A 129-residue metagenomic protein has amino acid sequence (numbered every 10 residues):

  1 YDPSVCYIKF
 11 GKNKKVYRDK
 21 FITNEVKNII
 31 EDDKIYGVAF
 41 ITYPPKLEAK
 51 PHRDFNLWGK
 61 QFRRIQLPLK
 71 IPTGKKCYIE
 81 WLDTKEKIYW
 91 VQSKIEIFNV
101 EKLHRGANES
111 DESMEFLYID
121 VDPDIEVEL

Functional and structural regions predicted by a protein language model:
Y1-D32: Non-heme Fe(II)/2-oxoglutarate
K27-E48: A short glycine-rich, His/Asp/Glu-containing loop-to-beta-strand
K34-I35, K50-R64: A short beta-loop-beta micro-motif enriched in histidine and acidic residues
Y36-G37, R63, Q92, S113: A generic structural signal for well-ordered coil/turn residues at beta-strand boundaries that shape enzyme active-site
A39-T42, H52, P68, E80 (+2 more regions): Residues in well-ordered beta-strands of folded domains
T42-P44, L57-G74, D120: Short, conserved beta-strand element in jelly-roll/cupin
A49-P51, K75-C77: Short acidic/glycine-rich loop or secondary-structure boundary segments that cap or lie
K76-L129: Catalytic core of Fe(II)/2-oxoglutarate
